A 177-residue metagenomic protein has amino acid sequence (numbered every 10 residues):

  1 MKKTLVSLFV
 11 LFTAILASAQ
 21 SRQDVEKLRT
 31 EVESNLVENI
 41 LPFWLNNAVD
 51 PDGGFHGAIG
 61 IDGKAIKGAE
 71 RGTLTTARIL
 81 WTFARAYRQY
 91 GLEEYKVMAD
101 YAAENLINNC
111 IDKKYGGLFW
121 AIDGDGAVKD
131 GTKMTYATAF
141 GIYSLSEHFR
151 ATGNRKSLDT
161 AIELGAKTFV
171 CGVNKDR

Functional and structural regions predicted by a protein language model:
M1-Q23: Bacterial Sec-dependent N-terminal signal peptides
Q20-R177: Glycan-recognition and catalytic cores of secretory/periplasmic carbohydrate-active enzymes
